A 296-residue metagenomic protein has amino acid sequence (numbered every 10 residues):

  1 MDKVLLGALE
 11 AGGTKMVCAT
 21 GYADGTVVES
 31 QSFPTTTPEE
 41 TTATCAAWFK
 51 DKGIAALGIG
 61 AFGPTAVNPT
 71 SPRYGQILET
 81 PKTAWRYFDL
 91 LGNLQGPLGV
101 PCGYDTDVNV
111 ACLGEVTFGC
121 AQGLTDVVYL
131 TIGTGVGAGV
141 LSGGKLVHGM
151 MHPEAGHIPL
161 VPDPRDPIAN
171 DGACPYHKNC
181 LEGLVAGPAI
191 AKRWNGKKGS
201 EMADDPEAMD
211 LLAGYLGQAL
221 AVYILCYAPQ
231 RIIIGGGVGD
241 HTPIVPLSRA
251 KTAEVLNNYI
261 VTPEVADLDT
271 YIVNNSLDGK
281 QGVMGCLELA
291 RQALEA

Functional and structural regions predicted by a protein language model:
M1-L57, T65-R73, G92-C102, G114-D126 (+2 more regions): ATP-binding/phosphotransfer module of carbohydrate and carboxylate kinases, centering on a glycine-rich
S30-S32, T80, G149: Residue-level detector of high-confidence beta-strand sites
S71-Y87: A charged helix-plus-loop insertion that forms the helical arch/lid used to bind and gate nucleic-acid substrates
G103, N109: Glycine/small-residue-rich loop that forms an oxyanion/phosphate-binding "nest" at active or ligand-binding sites
D107, G133, C286: Active-site glycine-centered loops adjacent to acidic/histidine catalytic or metal-binding residues that shape
V136-A138: Active-site histidine-anchored catalytic micro-motif
V147-P164: A conserved active-site-flanking secondary-structure segment within enzyme catalytic domains
